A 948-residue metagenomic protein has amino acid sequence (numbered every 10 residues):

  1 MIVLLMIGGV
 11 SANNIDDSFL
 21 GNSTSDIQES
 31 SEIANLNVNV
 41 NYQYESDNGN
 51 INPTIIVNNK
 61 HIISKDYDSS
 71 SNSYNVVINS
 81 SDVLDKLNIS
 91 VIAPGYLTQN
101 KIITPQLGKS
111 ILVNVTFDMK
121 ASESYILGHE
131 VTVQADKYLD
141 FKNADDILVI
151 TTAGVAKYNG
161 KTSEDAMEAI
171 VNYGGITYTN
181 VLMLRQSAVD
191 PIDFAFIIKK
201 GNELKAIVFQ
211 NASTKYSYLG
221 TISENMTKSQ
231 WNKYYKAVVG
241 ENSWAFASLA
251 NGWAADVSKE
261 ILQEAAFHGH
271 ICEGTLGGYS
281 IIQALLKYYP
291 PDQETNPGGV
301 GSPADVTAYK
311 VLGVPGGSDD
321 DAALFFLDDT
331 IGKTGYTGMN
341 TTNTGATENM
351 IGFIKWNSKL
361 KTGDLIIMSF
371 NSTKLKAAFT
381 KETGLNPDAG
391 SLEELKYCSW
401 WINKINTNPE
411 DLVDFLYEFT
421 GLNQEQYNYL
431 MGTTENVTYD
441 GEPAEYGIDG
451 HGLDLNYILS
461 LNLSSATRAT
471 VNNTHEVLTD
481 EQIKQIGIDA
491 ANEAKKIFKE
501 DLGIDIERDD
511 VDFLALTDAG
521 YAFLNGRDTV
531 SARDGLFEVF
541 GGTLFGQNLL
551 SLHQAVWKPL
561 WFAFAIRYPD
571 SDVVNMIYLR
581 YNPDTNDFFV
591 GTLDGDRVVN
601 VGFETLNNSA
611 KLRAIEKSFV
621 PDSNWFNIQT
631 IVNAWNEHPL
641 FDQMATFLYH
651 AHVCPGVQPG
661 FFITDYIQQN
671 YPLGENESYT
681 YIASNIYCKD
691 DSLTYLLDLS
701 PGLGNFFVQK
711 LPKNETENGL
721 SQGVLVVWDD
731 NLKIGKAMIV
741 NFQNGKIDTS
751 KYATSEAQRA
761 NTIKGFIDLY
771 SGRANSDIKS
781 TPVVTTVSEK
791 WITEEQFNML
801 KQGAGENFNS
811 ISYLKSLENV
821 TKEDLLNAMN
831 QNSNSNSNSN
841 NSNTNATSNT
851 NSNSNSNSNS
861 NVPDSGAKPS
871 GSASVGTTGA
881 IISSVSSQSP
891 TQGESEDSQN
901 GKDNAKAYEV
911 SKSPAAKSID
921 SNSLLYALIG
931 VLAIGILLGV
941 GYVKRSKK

Functional and structural regions predicted by a protein language model:
L4-T24, P914-S923, Y942-R945: Sec-dependent signal peptide cleavage junction
E29, N39, Q99-K120: Extracellular beta-sheet/turn segments enriched in Thr/Pro/Gly and aliphatic residues
L36-Y44, P53-I55, V115-F117: A short, amphipathic beta-strand motif
Y44-S69: Short, ordered, surface-exposed loop/turn motifs in non-cytosolic proteins
D82-L84, S90-I102: A short, solvent-exposed loop/turn motif at the edges and junctions of modular extracellular/periplasmic domains
K120-G269, Q283-V653, D665-N832: Non-transmembrane, aqueous-exposed alpha-helical and coiled segments at domain scale
N832-D920: C-terminal low-complexity, Ser/Thr- and acidic/Pro-rich disordered "stalk" regions positioned immediately N-terminal
G935-K948: C-terminal membrane-anchoring or membrane-association module
